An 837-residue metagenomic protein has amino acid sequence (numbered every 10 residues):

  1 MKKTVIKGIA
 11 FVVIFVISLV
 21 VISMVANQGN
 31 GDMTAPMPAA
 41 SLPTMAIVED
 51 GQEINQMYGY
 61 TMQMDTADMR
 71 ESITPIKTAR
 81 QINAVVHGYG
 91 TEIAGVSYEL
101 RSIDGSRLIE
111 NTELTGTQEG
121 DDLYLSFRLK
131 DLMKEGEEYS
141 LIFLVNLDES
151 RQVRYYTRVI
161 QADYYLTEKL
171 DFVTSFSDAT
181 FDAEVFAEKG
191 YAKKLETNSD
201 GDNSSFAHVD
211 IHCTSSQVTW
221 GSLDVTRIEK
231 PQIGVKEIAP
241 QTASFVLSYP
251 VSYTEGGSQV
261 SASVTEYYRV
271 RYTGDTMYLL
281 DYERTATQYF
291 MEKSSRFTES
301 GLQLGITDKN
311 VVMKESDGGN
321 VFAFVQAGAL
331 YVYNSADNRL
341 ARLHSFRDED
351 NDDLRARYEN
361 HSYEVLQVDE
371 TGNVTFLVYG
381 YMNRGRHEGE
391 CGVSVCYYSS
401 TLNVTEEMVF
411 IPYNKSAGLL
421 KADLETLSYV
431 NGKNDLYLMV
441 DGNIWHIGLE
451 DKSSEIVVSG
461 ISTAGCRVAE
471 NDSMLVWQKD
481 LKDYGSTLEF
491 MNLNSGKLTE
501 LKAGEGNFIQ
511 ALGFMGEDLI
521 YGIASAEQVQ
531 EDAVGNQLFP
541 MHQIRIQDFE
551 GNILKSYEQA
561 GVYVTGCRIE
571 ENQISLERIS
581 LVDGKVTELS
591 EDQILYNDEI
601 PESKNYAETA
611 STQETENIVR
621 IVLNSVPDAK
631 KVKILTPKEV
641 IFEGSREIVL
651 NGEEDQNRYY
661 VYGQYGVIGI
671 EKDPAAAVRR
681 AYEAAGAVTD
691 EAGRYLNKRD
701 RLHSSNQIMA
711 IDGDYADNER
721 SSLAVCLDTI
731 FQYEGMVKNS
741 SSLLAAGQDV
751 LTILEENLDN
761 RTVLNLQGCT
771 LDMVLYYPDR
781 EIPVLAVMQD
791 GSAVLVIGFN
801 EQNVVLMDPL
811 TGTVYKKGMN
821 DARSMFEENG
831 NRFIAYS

Functional and structural regions predicted by a protein language model:
M1-F15: N-terminal Sec-pathway targeting helices
I14, V21-G31, A67-N83, A94-L114 (+4 more regions): Surface-exposed, charged secondary-structure patches
P38-E99, I103-L108, E138-S222, F297-R339 (+17 more regions): Core segments of small alpha/beta cavity-forming domains
E110-T112, Y282, L340-E349, V404-Y413 (+3 more regions): Beta-propeller fold detector
Y139-L141, E237-V251, G372-V378, L519-A524 (+2 more regions): A short hydrophobic beta-strand element
Q241-L279, E283, L810: Exposed beta-sheet edge and beta->alpha loop/turn motif
N338, G389-N403, L488-S495, G535-N552 (+1 more regions): Beta-propeller blade signature
N706-S837: Conserved active-site-adjacent core of cysteine acyl-enzyme catalytic domains
